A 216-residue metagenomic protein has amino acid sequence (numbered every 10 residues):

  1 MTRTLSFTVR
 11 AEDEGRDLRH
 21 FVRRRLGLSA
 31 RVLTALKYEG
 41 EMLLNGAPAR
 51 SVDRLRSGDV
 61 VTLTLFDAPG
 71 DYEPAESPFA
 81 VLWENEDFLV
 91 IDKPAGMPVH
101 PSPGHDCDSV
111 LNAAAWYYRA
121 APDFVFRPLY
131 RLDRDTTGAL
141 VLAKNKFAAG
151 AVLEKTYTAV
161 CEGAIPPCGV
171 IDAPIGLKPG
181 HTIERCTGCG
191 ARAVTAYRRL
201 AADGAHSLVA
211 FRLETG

Functional and structural regions predicted by a protein language model:
M1-T215: RNA pseudouridine synthases
